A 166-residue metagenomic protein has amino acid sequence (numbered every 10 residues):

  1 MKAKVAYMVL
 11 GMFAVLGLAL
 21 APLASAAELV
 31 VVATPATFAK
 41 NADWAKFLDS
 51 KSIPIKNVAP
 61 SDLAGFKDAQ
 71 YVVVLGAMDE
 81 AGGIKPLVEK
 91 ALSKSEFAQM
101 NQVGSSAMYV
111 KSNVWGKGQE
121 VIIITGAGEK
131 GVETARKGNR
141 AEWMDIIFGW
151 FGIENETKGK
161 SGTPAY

Functional and structural regions predicted by a protein language model:
M1-K2, F13, Q119-I122: A general structural-boundary detector
K2-M8: Bacterial Sec-dependent N-terminal signal peptides
V9-A21: Bacterial N-terminal signal peptides
L23-Y166: Solvent-exposed alpha-helical segments and adjacent loops that form catalytic or protein-interaction surfaces
